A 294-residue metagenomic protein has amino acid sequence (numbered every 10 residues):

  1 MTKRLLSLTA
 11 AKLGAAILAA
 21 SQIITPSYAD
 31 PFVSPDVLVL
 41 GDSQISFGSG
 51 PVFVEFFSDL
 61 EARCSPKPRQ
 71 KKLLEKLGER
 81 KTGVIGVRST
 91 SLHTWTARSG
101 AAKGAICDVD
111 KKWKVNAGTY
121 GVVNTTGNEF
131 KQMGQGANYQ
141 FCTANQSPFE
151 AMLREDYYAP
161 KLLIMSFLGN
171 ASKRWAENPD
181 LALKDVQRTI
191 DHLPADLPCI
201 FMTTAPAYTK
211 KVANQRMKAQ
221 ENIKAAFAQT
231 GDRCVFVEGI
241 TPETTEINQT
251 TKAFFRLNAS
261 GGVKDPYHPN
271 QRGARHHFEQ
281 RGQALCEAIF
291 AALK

Functional and structural regions predicted by a protein language model:
T2-G14: Bacterial N-terminal signal peptides that target proteins for export
I17-I23: Hydrophobic core
S27-P31: Boundary at the C-terminal end of the N-terminal hydrophobic targeting segment
S34-V39, Q44-E177: Conserved SGNH/GDSL esterase-like catalytic core that processes O-acyl groups on lipids and polysaccharides
S49, F53-F56, N145-F149, A182-T189 (+5 more regions): Stable alpha-helical elements in mature extracytoplasmic
I164-K173, T189-Q220, I240-T241: Active-site segments of SGNH/GDSL-like serine hydrolases that catalyze O-acetyl group transfer/hydrolysis on lipids
K173-V186, V212-Q215, P269: Active-site cleft segment of glycoside hydrolase catalytic domains centered on the general acid/base Glu
P206-K294: Catalytic His-Asp segment of secreted/periplasmic serine-dependent ester chemistry enzymes
